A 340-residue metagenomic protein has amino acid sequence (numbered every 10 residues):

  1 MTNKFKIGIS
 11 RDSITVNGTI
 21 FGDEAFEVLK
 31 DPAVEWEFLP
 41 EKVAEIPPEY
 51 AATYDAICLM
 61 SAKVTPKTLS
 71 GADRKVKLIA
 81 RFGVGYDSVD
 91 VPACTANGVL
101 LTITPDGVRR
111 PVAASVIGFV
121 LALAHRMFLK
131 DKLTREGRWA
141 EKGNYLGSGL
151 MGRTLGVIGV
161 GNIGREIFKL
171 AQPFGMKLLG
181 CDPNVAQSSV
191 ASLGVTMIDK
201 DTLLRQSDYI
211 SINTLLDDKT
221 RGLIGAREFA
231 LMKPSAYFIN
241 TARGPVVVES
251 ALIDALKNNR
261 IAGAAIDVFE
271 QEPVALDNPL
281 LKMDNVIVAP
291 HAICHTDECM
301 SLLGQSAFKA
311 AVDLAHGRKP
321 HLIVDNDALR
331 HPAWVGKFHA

Functional and structural regions predicted by a protein language model:
M1-Y54, S188, A315, P332-A340: N-terminal glycine-/charge-rich "phosphate-binding" loop or analogous flexible N-terminal tail
A51-A56, R74-V76, R205-Y209, K233-S235: Short acidic/histidine-rich motifs immediately flanking catalytic phosphotransfer sites in two-component signaling
M60, F82-G83, V99-R110, D182 (+3 more regions): Short beta->alpha connector loops at strand-helix junctions that form conserved, small/polar/Pro-enriched
S61-A62, V84, D208, T214-L216 (+1 more regions): Short glycine-/small-residue-rich Rossmann-like dinucleotide-binding loops
N97-V99, P105-T154, K169-P173, P320-V324: Phosphate-binding beta-alpha-beta segment of Rossmann-like dinucleotide-binding domains, i.e., the NAD(P)
L101, A226, S235-A340: Rossmann-like dinucleotide-binding domain for NAD(H)/NADP(H)
K142-P234, F238: Rossmann-like dinucleotide/phosphate-binding beta-alpha-beta segment
